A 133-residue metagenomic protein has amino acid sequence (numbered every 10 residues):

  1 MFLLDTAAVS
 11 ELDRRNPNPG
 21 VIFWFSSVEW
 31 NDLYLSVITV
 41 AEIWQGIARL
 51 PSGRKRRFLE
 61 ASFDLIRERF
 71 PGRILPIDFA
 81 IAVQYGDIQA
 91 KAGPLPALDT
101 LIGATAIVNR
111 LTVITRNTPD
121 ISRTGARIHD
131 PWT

Functional and structural regions predicted by a protein language model:
M1, G103-A104, V108-T133: Acidic, PIN/NYN-like endoribonuclease modules and their adjacent C-terminal/linker elements
M1-S36, R49-L65: Short, well-structured N-terminal submotif of metal-dependent ribonuclease cores
D5, S36, L95-P96, N117: Histidine- and aromatic-rich ligand-binding microenvironments
V9, V40-I43, A82, I121: A generic structural signal for short hydrophobic patches within well-formed alpha-helices
D13-N16, F25, I47, Q89 (+2 more regions): Short, flexible helix/strand-to-coil boundary loops that buttress conserved ligand/catalytic motifs in alpha/beta
S36-I38, I77-F79, R116, H129-P131: Conserved beta-strand termini and adjacent loop/short-helix elements that scaffold enzyme active sites in alpha/beta
Q45-G53, R69-R116: Active-site neighborhoods of divalent-metal-dependent phosphate/nucleic-acid chemistry enzymes
